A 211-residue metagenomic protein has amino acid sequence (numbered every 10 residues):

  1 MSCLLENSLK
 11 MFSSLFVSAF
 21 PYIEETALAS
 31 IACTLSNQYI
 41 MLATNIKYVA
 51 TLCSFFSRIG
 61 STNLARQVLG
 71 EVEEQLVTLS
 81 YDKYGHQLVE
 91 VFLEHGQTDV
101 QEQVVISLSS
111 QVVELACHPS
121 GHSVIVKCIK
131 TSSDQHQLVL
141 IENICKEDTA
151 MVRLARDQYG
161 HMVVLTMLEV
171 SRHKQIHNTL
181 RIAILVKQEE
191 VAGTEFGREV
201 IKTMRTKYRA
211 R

Functional and structural regions predicted by a protein language model:
M1-R211: Eukaryotic gene-expression regulator signature that favors modular helical reader/repeat domains and their
